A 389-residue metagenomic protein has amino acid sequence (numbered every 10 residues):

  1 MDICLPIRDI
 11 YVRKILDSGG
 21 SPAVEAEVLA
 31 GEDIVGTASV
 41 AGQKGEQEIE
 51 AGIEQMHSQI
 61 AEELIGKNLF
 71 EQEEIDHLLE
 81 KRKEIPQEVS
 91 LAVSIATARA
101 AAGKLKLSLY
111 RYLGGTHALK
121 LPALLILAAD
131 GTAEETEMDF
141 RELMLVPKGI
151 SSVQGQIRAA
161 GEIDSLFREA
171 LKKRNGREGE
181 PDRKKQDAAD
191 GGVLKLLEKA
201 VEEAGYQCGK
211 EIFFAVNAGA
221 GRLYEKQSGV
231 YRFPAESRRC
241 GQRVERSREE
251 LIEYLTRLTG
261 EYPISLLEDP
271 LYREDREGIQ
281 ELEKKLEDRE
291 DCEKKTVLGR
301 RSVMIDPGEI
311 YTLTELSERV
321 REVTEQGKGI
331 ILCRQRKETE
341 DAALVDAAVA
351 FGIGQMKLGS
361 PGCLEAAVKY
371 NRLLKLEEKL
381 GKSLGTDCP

Functional and structural regions predicted by a protein language model:
M1-V24: Short, Gly/Pro- and small/polar-rich lid/capping loops
K14, V24-E32, A38-V40, L125-P147 (+1 more regions): Short beta-strand elements
A41-L107, I157: Metal- or metallocofactor-binding catalytic centers and their adjacent structured scaffolds across diverse enzyme
I60, V93-A101, L105, F167 (+3 more regions): Buried hydrophobic packing segments
L107-L125: Glycine/threonine-rich beta-strand-loop-alpha-helix active-site module that forms ligand/phosphate-binding
L119-R183: Mobile "lid/hinge" segments at catalytic clefts and subdomain interfaces of large enzymes
K185-D187, G191-P389: Catalytic core of soluble alpha/beta enzymes
